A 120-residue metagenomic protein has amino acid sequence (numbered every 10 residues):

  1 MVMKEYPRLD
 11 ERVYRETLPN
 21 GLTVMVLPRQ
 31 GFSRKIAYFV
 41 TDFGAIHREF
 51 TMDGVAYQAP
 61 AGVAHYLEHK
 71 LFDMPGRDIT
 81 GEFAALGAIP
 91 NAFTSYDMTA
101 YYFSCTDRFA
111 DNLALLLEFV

Functional and structural regions predicted by a protein language model:
M1-R34: N- or domain-start disorder-to-order transition segments that initiate the globular core
Y38-D111: M16/MPP (pitrilysin/insulinase) zinc-metallopeptidase core fold and M16-derived inactive scaffolds
L113-L116: Divalent-metal coordination cores built from histidine and acidic residues
E118-V120: A common structural junction motif
